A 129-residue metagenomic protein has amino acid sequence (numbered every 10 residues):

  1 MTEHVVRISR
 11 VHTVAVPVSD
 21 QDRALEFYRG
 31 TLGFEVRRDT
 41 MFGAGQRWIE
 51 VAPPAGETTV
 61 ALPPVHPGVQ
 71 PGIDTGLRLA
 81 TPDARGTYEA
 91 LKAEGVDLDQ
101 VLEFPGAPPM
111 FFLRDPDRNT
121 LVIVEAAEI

Functional and structural regions predicted by a protein language model:
T2-R7, T13-V16, R37-T40, R47 (+1 more regions): Vicinal oxygen chelate
I8, V16-T58: Core segments of cupin and vicinal oxygen chelate
V11-T13, G72-L77: Eukaryotic phosphotyrosine signaling hubs
A15-P17, A52, R78-P82, V124: Short hydrophobic/aromatic beta-strand micro-patches that form the beta-sheet surface supporting nucleotide- or nucleic
Q21, P82-R85: Helix N-cap motif at beta-to-alpha junctions
F27, R85-A90: Short amphipathic alpha-helices within nucleic acid-binding modules
P54-T59, G68-Q70, A84-G86: Short, charged/polar surface micro-motifs in flexible loops or helix N-caps
P63-V69, E125-I129: Short, basic, helix/turn surface patches
